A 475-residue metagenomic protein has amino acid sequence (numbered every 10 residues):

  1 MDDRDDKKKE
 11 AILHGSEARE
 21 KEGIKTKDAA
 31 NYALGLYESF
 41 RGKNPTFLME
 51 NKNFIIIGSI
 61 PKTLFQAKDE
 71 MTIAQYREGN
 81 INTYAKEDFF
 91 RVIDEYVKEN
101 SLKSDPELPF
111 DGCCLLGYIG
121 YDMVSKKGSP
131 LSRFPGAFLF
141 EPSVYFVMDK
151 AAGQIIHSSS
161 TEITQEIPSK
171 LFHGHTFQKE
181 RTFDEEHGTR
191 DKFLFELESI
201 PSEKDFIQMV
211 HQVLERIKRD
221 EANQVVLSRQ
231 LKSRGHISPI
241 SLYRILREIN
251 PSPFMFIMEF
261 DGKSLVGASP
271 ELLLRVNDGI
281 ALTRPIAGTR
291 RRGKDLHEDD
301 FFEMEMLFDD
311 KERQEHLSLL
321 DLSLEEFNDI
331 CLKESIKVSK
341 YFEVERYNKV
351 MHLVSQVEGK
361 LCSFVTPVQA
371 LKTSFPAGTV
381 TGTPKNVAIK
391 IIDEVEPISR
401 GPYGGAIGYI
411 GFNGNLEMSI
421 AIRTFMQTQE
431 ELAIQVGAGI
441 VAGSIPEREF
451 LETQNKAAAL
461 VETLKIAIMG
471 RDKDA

Functional and structural regions predicted by a protein language model:
M1-A475: Extended alpha-helical targeting/anchoring segments, especially N-terminal organellar/secretory targeting helices
